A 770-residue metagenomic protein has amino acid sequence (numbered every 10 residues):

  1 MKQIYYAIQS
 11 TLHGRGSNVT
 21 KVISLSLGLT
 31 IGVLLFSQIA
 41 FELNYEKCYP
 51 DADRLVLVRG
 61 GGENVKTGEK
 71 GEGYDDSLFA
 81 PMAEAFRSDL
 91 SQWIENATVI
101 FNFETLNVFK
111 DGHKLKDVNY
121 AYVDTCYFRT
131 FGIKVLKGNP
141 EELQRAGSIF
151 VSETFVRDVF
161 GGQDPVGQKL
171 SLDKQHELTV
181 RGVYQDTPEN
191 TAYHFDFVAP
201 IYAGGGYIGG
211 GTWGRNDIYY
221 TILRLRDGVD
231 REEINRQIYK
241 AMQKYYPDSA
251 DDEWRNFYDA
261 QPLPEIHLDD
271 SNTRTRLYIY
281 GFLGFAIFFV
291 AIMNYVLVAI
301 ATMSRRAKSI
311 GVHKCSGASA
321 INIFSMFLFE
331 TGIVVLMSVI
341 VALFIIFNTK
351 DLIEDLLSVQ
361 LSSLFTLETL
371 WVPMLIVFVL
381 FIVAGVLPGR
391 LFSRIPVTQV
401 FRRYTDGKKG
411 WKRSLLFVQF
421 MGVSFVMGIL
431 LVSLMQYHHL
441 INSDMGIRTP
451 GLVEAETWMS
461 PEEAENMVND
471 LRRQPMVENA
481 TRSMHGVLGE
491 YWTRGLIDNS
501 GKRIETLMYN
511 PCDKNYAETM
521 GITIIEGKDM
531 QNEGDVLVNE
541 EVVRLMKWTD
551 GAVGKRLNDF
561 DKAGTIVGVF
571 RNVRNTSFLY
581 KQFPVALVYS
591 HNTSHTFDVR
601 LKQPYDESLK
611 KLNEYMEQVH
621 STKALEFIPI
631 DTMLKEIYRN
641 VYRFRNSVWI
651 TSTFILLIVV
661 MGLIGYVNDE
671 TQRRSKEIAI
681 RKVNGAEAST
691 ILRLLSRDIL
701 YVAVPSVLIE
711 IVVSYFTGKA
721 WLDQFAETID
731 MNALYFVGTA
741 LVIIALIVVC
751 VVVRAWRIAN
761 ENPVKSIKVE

Functional and structural regions predicted by a protein language model:
K2-I4, I8-V19, C48-Y49, Y239-A286 (+8 more regions): Membrane-helix entry/capping segments
I4-L12, G16, M293-V334, R394-T405 (+2 more regions): Intracellular coupling helices
H13-E42, T273-K308, L336, W411-Q436 (+4 more regions): Hydrophobic alpha-helical transmembrane segments of multi-pass inner-membrane transport and secretion
S17, K21, L27-G61, K350-S358 (+2 more regions): Alpha-helical transmembrane segments
L34, Q243-K244, T331-R394, M435 (+1 more regions): Small-residue-rich transmembrane alpha-helices
L35-L106, G210, G214-R224, N235-Q237 (+4 more regions): Membrane-proximal extracellular/periplasmic loop immediately following the first transmembrane helix
E42, V58, F86, F128 (+27 more regions): Generic structural signal for small/hydrophobic residues in well-ordered secondary structure, especially within
D124-K137, I149-N272, N469, R473-N479 (+1 more regions): Mid-to-C-terminal secondary-structure elements that act as membrane-proximal/extracytoplasmic interface segments
